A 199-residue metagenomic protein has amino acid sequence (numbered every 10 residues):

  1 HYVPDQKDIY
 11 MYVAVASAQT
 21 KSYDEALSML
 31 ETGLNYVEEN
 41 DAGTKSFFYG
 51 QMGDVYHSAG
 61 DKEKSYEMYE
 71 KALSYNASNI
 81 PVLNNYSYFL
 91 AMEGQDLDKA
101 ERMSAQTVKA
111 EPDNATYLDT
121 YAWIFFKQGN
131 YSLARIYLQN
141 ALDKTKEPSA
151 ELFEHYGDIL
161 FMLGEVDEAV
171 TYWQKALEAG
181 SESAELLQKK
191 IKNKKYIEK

Functional and structural regions predicted by a protein language model:
P4, E38, G43, A77 (+3 more regions): Short coil turns that delineate tetratricopeptide repeat
I9, G43, F48, V82 (+3 more regions): TPR alpha-solenoid repeat register
Y12, Q51, N85, T120 (+2 more regions): Canonical tetratricopeptide repeat
V15, D54, Y88-F89, W123 (+1 more regions): Residue-level recognition of tetratricopeptide repeat
A18, G50, H57, A91-M92 (+2 more regions): Position-specific recognition of the canonical hydrophobic site in helix A of tetratricopeptide repeat
K21, G60, G94-Q95, G129 (+1 more regions): Residue-level detector of the short coil/turn that links helix A to helix B within each tetratricopeptide repeat
